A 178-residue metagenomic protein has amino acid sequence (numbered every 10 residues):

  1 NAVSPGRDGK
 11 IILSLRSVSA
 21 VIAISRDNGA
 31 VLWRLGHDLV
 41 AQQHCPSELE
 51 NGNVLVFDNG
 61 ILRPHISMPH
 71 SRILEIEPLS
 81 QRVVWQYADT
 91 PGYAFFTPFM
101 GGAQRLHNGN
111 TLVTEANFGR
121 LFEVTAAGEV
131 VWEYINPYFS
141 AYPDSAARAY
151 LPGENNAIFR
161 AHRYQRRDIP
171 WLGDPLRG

Functional and structural regions predicted by a protein language model:
N1-G178: Histidine-/acidic-rich catalytic cores in large beta-rich domains
